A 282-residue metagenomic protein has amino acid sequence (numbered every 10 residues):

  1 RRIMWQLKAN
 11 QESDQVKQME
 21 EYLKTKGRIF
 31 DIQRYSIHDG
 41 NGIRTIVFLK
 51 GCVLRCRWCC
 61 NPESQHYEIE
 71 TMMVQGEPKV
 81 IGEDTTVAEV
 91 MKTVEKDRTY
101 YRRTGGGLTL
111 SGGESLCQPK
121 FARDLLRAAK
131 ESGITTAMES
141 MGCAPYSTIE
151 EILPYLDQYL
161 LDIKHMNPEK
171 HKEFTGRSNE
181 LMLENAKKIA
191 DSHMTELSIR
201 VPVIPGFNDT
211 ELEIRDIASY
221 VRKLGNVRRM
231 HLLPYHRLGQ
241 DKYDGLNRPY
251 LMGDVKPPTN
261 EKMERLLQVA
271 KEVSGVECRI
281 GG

Functional and structural regions predicted by a protein language model:
R1-N41, P205-G282: Auxiliary Fe-S-binding modules of radical SAM enzymes
I3-T85, K96-T104: N-terminal [4Fe-4S]-dependent radical SAM core
Q15, G42-T45, G76, T135-M138 (+5 more regions): Residues at structural and domain junctions
G40-G42, G51, W58-C59, G82 (+6 more regions): Glycine-centered flexibility sites
T71, D157-Q158, P249, P258: Short alpha-helix boundary/capping motifs
G76-V80, K172-S178, N247-V255: Short glycine-enriched, charge-decorated loop/helix-capping segments at active-site entrances that position
M91-G245: Conserved AdoMet/S-adenosylmethionine-binding subsite of the radical SAM
